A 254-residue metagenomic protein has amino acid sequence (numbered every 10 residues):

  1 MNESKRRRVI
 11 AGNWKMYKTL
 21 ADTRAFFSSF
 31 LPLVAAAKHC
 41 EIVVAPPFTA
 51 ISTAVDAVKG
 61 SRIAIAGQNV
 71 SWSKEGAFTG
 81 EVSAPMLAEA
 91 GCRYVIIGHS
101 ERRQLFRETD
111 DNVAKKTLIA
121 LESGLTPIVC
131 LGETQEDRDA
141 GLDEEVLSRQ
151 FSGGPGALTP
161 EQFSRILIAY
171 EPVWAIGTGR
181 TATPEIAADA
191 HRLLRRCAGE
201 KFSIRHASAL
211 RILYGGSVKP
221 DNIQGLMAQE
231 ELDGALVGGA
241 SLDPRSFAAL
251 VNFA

Functional and structural regions predicted by a protein language model:
M1-A254: Active-site loop-to-helix "anion-binding N-cap" substructures in soluble metabolic enzymes
